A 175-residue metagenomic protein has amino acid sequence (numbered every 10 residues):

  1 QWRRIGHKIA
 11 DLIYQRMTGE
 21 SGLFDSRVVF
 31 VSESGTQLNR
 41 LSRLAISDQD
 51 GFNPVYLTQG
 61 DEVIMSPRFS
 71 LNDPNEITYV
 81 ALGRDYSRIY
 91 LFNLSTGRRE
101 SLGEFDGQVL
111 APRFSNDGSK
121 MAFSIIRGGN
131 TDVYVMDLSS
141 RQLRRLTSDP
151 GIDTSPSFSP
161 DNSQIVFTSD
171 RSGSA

Functional and structural regions predicted by a protein language model:
W2-P54: C-terminal/domain-edge helix-coil "capping" segments
R3-R4, K8, V63-S66, Q108-A111 (+1 more regions): Short glycine-/Asp-/Thr-/Trp-enriched loop segments that recur within the blades of beta-propeller repeat domains
E20-F24, L71-D73, N116-D117, P160-D161: Residue-level detector of Asp-centered blade-edge/turn motifs that repeat once per structural unit in beta-propeller
S21, E33-R43, Q59-E62, V80-I89 (+5 more regions): A flexible loop/linker signature enriched in serine peptidases of the S9 family
V28, E76-T78, G118-A122, N162-V166: Hydrophobic beta-strand positions that form the internal "hydrophobic ladder" of WD40/Gbeta-like beta-propeller blades
D48-F52, N93-G97, D137-R141: Short loop/turn segments that connect beta-strands within beta-propeller blades
V55, E100, L143-R144: A structural motif specific to WD40 beta-propellers
R68-S70, R113, T147, S157: Conserved beta-strand position repeated across blades of beta-propeller domains
